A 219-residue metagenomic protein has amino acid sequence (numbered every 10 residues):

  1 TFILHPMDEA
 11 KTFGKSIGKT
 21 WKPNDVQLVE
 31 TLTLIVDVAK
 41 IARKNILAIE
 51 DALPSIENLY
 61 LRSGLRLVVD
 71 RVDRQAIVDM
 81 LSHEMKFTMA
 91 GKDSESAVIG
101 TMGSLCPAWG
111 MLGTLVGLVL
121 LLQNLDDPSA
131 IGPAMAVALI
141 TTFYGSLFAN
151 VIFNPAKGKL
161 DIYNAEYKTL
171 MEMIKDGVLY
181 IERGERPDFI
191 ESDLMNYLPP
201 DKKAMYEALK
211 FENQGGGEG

Functional and structural regions predicted by a protein language model:
T1-S96, Y167-G219: Large intracellular
K86-Y163: Helix-termination/interfacial motifs at the ends of transmembrane alpha-helices
